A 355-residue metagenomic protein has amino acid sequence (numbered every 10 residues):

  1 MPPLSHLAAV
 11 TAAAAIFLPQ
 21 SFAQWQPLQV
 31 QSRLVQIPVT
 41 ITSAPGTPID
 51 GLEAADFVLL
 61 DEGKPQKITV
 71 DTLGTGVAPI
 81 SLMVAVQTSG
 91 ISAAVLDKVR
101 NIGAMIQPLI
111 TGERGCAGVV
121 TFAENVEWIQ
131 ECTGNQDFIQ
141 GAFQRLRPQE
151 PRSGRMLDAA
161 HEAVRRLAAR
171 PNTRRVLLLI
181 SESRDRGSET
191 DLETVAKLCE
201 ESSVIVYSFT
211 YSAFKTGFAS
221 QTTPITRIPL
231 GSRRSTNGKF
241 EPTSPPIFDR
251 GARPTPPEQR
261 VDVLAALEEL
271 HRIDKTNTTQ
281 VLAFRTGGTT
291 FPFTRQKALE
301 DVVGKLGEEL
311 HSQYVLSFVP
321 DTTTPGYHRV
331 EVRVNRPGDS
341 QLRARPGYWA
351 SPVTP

Functional and structural regions predicted by a protein language model:
M1-S5: N-terminal secretory signal peptides that target proteins for export/translocation
A8-S21: Bacterial N-terminal signal peptides
F22-P355: Scaffold/interface architecture of coatomer-like assemblies
